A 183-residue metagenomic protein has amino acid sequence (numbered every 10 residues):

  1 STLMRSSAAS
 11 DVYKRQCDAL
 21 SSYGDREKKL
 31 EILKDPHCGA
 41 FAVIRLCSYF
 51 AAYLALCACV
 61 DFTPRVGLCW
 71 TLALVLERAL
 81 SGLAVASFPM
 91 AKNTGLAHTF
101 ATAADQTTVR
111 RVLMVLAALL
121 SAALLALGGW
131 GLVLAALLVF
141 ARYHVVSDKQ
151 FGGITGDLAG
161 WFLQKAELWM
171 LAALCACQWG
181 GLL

Functional and structural regions predicted by a protein language model:
S1-A9, Y13: Single conserved hydrophobic/aromatic residue that forms the stacking wall/gate of nucleotide- or nucleobase-binding
Y13-L20, L80, A159: Active-site His/Glu-centered metal-binding helix of metallohydrolases
K14, C69-L74, L132-L137, L163: Alpha-helical transmembrane segments of multi-pass membrane proteins, especially transporters and channels
A19-R65, C69-W70, T107-A123, L163-M170 (+1 more regions): Multi-pass membrane catalytic core of lipid/isoprenoid biosynthesis enzymes
T71-S87, L137-S147: Transmembrane alpha-helical segments that form the membrane-embedded catalytic/substrate-channel core of multi-pass
A79-L113, Q150-T155: Solvent-exposed interhelical
V112-A126, V133-H144: Hydrophobic core of alpha-helical transmembrane segments in multi-pass integral membrane proteins
V145-L168: Interfacial loop-to-transmembrane junctions
